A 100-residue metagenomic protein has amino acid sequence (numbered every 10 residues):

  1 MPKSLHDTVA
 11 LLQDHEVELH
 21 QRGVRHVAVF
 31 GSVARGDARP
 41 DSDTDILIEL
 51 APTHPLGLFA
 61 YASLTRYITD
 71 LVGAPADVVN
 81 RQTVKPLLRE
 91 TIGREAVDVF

Functional and structural regions predicted by a protein language model:
M1-H26, R35-P40, A51-F100: Catalytic core of pol beta-like nucleotidyltransferases
V29: Conserved histidines in hydrophobic membrane contexts and catalytic metal-binding motifs
S32: P-loop (Walker A) phosphate-binding loop of NTP-binding proteins
T44-E49: Short, aliphatic-rich beta-strand segments
